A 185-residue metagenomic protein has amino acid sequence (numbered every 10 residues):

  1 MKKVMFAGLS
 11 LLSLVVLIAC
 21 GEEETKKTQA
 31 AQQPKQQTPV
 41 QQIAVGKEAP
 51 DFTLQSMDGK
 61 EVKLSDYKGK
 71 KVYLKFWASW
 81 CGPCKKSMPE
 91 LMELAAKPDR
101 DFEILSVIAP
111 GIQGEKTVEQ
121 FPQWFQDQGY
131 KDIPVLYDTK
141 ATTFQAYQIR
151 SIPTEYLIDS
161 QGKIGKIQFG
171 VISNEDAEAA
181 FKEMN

Functional and structural regions predicted by a protein language model:
M1-A49, N185: N-terminal targeting signals for export/organelle localization
I43-G46, D51-V72, A96: A short beta-strand-turn-helix
V62-K85, L105: Short active-site neighborhood of thiol/selenol oxidoreductases, capturing the structured segment around
K70-K71, K86-A109, Q126, N174 (+1 more regions): Conserved helix-turn-beta segment immediately C-terminal to the redox Cys motif in thioredoxin-like folds
A78-P83, P110-Q113, A141-T143, R150: Solvent-exposed loop/turn segments at secondary-structure junctions within structured extracellular/periplasmic domains
F102-K116, D132-K140: Thiol-based oxidoreductase modules, predominantly thioredoxin-like and allied folds used for disulfide exchange
F121-Q161: Short, internal strand/loop/helix patches that form the active-site neighborhood or redox-interaction surface
L157-N185: Thiol-/selenol-based redox modules, centered on thioredoxin-like and closely related oxidoreductase domains
